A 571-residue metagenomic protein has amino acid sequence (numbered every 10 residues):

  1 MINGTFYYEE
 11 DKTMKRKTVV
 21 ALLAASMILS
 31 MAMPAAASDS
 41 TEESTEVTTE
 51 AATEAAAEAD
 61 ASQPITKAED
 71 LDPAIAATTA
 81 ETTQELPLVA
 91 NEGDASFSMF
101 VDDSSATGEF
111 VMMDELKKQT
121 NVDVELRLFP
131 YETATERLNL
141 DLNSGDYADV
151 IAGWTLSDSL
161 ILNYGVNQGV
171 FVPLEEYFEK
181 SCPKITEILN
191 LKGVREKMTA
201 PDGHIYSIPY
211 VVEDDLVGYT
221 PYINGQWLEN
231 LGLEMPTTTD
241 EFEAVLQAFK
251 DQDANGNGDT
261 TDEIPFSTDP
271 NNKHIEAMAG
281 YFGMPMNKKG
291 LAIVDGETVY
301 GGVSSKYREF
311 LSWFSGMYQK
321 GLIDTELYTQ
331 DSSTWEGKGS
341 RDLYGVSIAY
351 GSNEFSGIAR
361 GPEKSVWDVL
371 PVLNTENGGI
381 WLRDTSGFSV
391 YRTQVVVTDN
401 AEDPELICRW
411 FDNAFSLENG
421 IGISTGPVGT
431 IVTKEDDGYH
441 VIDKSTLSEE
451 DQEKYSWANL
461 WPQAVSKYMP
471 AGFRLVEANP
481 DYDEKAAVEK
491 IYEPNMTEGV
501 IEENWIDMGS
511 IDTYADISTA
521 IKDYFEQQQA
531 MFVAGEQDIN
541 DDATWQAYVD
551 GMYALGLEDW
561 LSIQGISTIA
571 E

Functional and structural regions predicted by a protein language model:
M1-T13: Short, Lys/Arg-enriched N-terminal segments with co-localized hydrophobic residues within the first ~10-30 amino acids
F6, A35-E241, E276-A279, K289-G290 (+2 more regions): Conserved N-terminal structural module of periplasmic/extracytoplasmic solute-binding proteins
R16-A37: Sec-dependent N-terminal signal peptides of Gram-positive bacterial secreted proteins and lipoproteins
E81-E85, T133-N139, S157-L160, L191-V194 (+6 more regions): Short alpha-helical segments and helix-capping/turn motifs at coil-helix boundaries
G93-F97, T120-E125, S144-D149, G169-V172 (+6 more regions): Loop/turn elements at helix/coil->beta-strand transitions in domains of secreted/extracellular proteins
V101-D102, R409, N413-M531, E536: Conserved small-residue motifs centered on glycine
N163, D269-K289, S315-S466: Extracytoplasmic/periplasmic substrate-binding proteins
E175, A200-H274, A292-K338, V395-L406 (+3 more regions): Helix-loop-helix "hinge/cap" segment bordering the ligand-binding cleft or interdomain interface
